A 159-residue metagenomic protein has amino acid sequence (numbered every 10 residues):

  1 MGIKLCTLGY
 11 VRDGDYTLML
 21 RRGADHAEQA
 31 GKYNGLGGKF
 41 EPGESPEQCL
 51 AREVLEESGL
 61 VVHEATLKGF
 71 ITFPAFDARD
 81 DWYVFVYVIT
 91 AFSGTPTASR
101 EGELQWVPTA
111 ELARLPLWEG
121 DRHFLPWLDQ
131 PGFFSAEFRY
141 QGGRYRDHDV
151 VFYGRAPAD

Functional and structural regions predicted by a protein language model:
M1-L18, K39: Conserved N-terminal beta-strand and adjoining loop/helix that marks the start of the Nudix/MutT-like hydrolase domain
L5-T7, D15, W82-F85, G102 (+1 more regions): Change "...and in nucleic-acid phosphodiester-cleaving endonucleases..." to "...and in nucleic-acid processing enzymes
L8-Y10, M19, V84-V88, W106: Conserved hydrophobic/aromatic beta-strand scaffold that supports enzyme active sites
A27-G31, D81: A conserved beta-turn-beta hairpin within the catalytic core of GNAT-like acetyltransferases that forms part
G35-G69, Y87: The catalytic Nudix box helix
F73-T95, T109, P126-L128, G132: Active-site-adjacent beta-strand/loop module that shapes the phosphate/pyrophosphate-binding cleft
S99-D159: Nudix hydrolase/Nudix homology domain
